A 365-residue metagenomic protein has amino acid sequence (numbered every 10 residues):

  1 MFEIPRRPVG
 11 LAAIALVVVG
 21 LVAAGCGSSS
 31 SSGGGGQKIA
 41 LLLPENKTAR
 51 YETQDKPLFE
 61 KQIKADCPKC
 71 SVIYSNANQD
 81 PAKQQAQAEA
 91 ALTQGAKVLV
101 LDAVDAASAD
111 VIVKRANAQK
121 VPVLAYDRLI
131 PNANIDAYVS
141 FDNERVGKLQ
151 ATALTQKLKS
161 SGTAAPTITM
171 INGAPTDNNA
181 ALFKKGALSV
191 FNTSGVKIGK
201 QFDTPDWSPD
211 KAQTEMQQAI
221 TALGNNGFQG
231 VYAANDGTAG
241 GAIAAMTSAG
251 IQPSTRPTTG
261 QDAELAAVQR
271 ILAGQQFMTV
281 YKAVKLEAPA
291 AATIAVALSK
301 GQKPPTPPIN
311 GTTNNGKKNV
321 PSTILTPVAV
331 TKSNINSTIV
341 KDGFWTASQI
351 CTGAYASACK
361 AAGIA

Functional and structural regions predicted by a protein language model:
F2-P8, C26-A365: A residue-level marker of the well-folded mature domains of exported/periplasmic proteins
V9-V18: Sec-dependent signal peptide hydrophobic core
G20-G25: C-terminal motif of bacterial Sec signal peptides marking the signal peptidase cleavage site
